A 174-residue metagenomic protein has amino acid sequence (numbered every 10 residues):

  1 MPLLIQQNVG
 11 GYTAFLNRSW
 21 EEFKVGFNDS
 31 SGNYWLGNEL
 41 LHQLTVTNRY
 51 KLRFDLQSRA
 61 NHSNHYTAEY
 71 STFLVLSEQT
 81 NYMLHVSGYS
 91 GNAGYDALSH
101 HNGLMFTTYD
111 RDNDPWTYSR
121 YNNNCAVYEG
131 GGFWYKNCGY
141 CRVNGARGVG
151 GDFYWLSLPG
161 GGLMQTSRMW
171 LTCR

Functional and structural regions predicted by a protein language model:
M1-N102: Extracellular beta-rich globular recognition domains, centered on the fibrinogen C-terminal
Q7, R59, Y128, W170-L171: Long mid-to-C-terminal scaffolding/interaction modules that assemble large complexes
S19, V127-V149: Extracellular C-terminal loop/segment signatures of secreted glycoproteins
L84-A126: A surface-exposed beta-alpha-beta supersecondary segment
V149-R174: C-terminal helix/juxtamembrane-tail motif
